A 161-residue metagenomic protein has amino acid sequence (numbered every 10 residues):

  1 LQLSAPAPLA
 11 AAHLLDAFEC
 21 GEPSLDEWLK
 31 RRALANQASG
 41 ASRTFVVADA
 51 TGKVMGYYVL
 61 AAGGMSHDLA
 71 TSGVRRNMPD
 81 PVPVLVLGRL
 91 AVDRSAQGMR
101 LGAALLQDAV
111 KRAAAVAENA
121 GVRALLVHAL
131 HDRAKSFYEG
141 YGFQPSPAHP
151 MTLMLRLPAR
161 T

Functional and structural regions predicted by a protein language model:
L1-A35, S39, T51: Short amphipathic alpha-helix that is part of the acyltransferase structural core
G40-A62: Conserved beta-hairpin
S42, V82, V122-A124: Short coil/loop residues immediately preceding or within conserved phosphate-binding loops of NTP-utilizing enzyme
Y57-R89: Conserved acyl-donor/pantetheine-binding loop and adjacent beta-alpha core of acyl/acetyltransferases and related
G88-G98: A short, internal acetyl-CoA/4′-phosphopantetheine-binding micro-motif in the GNAT/acyltransferase core
G98-R112, G140: Conserved acetyl-CoA-binding loop-helix of GNAT-fold acetyltransferases
L106, H131-A134, P150-L157: Short glycine/proline-centered loop/turn elements that form peptide/ligand docking sites
A114, A120-V122, L126-A148: Conserved active-site alpha-helix within GNAT-family acetyltransferase domains
